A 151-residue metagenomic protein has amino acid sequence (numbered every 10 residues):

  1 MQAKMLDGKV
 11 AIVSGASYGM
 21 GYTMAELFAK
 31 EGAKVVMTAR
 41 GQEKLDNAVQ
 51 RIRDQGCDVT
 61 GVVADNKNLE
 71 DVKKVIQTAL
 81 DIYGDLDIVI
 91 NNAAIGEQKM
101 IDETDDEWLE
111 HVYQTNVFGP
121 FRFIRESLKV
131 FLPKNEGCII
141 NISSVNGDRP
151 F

Functional and structural regions predicted by a protein language model:
V10, S17-Y18: Conserved glycine-rich cofactor-binding loop
E31-N47: Conserved glycine-rich Rossmann-like NAD(P)H-binding loop of the short-chain dehydrogenase/reductase
E43, V63-V75, D106: The beta1-alpha1 cofactor-binding region of Rossmann-like NAD(H)/NADP(H)-dependent oxidoreductases
N92-E97: Conserved NAD(P)H cofactor-binding loop of Rossmann-fold oxidoreductase domains
M100-I101, W108-Y113: Substrate-binding pocket helix/loop in short-chain dehydrogenase/reductase
I124-R125: A short, exposed helix-loop element centered on a Lys and neighboring polar residues
S144: Residue(s) in the substrate-gating loop at a strand-loop-helix junction that position the organic substrate next
